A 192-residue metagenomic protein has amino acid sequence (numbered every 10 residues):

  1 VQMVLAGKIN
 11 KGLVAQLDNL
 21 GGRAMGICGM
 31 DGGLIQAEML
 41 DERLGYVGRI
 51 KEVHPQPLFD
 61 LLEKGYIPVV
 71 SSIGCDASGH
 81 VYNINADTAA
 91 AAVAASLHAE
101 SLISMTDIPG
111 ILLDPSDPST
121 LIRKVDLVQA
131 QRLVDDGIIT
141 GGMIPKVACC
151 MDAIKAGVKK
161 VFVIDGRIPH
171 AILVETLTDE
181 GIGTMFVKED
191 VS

Functional and structural regions predicted by a protein language model:
Q2-S192: C-terminal catalytic "cap/lid" subdomain
